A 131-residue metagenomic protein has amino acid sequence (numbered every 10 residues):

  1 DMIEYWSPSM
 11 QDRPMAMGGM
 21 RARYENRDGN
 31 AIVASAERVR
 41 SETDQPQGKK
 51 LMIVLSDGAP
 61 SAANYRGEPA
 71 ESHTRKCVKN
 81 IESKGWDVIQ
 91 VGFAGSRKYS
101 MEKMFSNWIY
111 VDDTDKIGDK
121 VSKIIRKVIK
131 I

Functional and structural regions predicted by a protein language model:
D1-I131: Acidic, glycine-rich A-domain
